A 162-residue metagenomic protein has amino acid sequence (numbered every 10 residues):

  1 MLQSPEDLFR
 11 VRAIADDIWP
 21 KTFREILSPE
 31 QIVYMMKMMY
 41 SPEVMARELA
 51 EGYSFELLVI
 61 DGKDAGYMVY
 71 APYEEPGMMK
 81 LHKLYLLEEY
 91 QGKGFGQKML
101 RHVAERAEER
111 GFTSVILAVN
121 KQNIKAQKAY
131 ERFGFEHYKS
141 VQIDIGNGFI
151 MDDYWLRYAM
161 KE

Functional and structural regions predicted by a protein language model:
L2-E89, L100-H102, R106, R110 (+2 more regions): Acetyl-CoA-dependent GNAT
M35, K93, V115-I116: A generic secondary-structure micro-motif detector that highlights 1-2 residue hydrophobic/ambivalent hotspots embedded
P76, G94, K125: Residues that form or flank phosphate/diphosphate-binding pockets in enzymes that use nucleotide phosphates
L87-K93, K121-Q122: Active-site acidic-Proline motif in GNAT/NAT acetyltransferases
G94, G111, G134: Short glycine-rich hinge loops at helix-strand junctions in the catalytic core of two-component histidine kinases
Q97: Residues forming the Rossmann-fold NAD(P)(H) cofactor-binding site
T113-I116, N120-Q127, E131-F133, V141-E162: C-terminal "cap" of GNAT-fold acetyltransferases
